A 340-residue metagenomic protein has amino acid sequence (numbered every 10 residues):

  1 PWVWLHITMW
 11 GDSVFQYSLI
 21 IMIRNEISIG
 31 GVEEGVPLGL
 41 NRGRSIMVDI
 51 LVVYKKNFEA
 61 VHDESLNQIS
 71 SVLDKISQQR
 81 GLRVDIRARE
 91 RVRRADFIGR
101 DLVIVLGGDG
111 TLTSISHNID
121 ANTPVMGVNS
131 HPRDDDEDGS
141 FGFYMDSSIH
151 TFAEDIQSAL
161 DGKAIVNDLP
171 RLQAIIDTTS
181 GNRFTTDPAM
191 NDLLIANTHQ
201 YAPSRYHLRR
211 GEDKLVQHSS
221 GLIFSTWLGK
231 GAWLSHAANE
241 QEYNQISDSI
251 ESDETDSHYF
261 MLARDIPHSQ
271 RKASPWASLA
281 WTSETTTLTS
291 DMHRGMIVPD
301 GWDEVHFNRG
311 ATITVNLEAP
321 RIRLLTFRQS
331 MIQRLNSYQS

Functional and structural regions predicted by a protein language model:
W2-W4, W10: Tryptophan (W) side chains
S18-I21, E34-I46: Short, Lys/Arg-enriched N-terminal segments with co-localized hydrophobic residues within the first ~10-30 amino acids
V48-V61, N67-R94, R133-G221, G231-S340: Catalytic phosphate-donor-binding core of small-molecule kinases
I98-V103: Short acidic/histidine-rich motifs immediately flanking catalytic phosphotransfer sites in two-component signaling
V105-L106, F224: Redox-cofactor binding/interface segments in oxidoreductases and associated redox assembly factors
G110-I115, G231-W233: Short glycine/serine/threonine-rich phosphate/pyrophosphate-binding segments that cradle anionic phosphate groups
S116-S130: A short, gly/pro- and small-residue-rich
